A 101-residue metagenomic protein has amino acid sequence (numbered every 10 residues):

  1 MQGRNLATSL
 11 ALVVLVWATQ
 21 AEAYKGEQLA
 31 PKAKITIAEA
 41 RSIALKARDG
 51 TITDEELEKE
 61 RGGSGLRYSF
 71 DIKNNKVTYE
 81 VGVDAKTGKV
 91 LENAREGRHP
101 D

Functional and structural regions predicted by a protein language model:
Q2-D101: Long, terminal "pre-/pro-" and other extracytoplasmic accessory regions that lie outside the mature folded/catalytic
